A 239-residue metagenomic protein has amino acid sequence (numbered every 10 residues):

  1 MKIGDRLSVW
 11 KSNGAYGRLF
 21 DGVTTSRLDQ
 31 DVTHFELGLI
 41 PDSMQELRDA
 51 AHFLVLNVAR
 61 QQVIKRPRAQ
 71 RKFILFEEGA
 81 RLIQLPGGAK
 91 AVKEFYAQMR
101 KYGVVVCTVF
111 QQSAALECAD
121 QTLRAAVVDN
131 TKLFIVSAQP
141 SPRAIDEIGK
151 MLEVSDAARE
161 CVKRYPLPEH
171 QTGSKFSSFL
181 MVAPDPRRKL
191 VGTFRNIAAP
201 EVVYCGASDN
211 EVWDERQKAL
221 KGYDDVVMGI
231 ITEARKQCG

Functional and structural regions predicted by a protein language model:
M1-L37, E46-A50, L54-Q61, K65 (+2 more regions): Conserved P-loop NTPase motor module
G38-C161, N196-A198: Conserved P-loop NTPase motor cores
